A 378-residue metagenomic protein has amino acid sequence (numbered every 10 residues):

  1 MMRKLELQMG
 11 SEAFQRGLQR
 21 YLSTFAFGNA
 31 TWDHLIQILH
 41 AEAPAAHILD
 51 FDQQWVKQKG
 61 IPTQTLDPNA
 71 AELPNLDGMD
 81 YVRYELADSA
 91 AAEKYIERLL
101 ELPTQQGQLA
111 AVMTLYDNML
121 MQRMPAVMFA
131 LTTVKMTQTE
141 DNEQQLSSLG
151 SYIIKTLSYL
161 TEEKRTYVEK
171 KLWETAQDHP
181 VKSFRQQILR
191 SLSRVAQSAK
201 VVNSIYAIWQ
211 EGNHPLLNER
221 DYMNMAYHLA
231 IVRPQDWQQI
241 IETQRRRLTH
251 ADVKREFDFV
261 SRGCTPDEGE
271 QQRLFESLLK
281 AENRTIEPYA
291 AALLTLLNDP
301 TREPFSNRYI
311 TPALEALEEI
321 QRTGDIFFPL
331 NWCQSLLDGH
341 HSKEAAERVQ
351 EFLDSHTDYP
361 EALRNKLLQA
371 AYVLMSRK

Functional and structural regions predicted by a protein language model:
M1-K378: Non-catalytic accessory/interaction domains
